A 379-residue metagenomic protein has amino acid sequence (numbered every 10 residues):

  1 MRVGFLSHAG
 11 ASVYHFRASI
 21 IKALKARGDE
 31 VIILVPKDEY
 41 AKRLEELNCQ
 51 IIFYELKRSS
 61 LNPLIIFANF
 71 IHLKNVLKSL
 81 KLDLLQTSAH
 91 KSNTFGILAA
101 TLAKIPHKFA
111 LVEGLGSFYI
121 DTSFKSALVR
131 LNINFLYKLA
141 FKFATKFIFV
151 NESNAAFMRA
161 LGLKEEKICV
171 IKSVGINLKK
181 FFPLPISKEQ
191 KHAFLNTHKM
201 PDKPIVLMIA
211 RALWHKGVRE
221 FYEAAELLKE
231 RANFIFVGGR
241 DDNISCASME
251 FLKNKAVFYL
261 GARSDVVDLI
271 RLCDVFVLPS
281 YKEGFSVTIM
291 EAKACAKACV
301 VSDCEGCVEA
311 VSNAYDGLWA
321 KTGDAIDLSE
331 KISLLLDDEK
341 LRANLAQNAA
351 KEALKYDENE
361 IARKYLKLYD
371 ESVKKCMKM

Functional and structural regions predicted by a protein language model:
Y14-S19, P204-L227, I326: A conserved mid-protein helix/loop that constitutes part of the nucleotide-sugar donor-binding site
V35-E39, I176, I209, L213 (+1 more regions): Glycosyltransferase donor-sugar binding loop
I52, K138-I186: Donor nucleotide-sugar binding/catalytic pocket of nucleotide-sugar-dependent glycosyltransferases
T87-N93, V112: Short His-centered aromatic/hydrophobic patch
F182-M200, K364: A short helix/loop element that forms part of the nucleotide-sugar donor recognition site in Leloir-type
A262, Y281: Aromatic "clamp/platform" in nucleotide-sugar-dependent glycosyltransferases that forms part of the donor/acceptor
A298-S302, V311: Short hydrophobic beta-strand element within catalytic cores of glycosyltransferases and related nucleotide-activated
N313-A314, L318-A325, L334-E339, L354: Conserved acidic donor-binding segment of nucleotide-sugar-dependent glycosyltransferases
